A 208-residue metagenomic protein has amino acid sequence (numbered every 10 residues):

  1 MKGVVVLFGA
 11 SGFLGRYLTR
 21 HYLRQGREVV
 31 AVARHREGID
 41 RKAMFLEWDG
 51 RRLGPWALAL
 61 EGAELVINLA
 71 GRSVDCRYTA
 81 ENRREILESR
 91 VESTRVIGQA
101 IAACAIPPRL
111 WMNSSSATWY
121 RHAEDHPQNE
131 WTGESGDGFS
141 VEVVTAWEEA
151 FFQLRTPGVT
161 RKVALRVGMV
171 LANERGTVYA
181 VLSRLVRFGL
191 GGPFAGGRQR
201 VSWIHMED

Functional and structural regions predicted by a protein language model:
G3-Q25: N-terminal Rossmann NAD(P)H-binding glycine-rich loop of SDR-like oxidoreductase domains
F8, V32, V66-A70, W111-A117 (+1 more regions): SDR active-site strand-loop-helix element
R27-R34: Conserved glycine-rich Rossmann-like NAD(P)H-binding loop of the short-chain dehydrogenase/reductase
E37-G38, M44-S93: NAD(P)H-binding glycine-rich loop region in Rossmannoid oxidoreductase-like domains and their noncatalytic homologs
E85-S93, G138-E142, A146, I204: Glycine-rich NAD(P)-binding loop of the Rossmann-fold in SDR/ketoreductase-type enzymes
R95-G138: Conserved Rossmann-fold NAD(P)-dependent oxidoreductase catalytic core, especially the SDR/UDP-sugar
G136-K162: Active-site Tyr-X1-5-Lys
R155-P157, R161-S202, M206: NAD(P)-dependent short-chain dehydrogenase/reductase
